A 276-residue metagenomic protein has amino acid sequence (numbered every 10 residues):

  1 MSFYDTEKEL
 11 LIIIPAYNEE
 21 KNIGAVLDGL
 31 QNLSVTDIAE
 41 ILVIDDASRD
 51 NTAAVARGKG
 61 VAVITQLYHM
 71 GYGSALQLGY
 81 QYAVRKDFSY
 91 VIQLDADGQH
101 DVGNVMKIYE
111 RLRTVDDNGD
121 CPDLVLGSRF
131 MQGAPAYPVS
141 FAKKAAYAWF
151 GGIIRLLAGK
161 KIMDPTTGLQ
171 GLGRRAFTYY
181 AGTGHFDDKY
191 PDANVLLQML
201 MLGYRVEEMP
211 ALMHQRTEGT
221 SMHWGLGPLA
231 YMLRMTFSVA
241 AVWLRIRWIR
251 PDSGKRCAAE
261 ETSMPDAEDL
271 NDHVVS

Functional and structural regions predicted by a protein language model:
M1-E9, G159, T183-S276: Hydrophobic helical membrane-anchoring modules
M1-G29: N-proximal low-complexity "stem/linker" segments adjacent to membrane-targeting elements
I14, I38-A47, L94: Short beta-strand/loop segment that forms part of the nucleotide-sugar
E19-N22, S48, D101: Donor nucleotide-sugar binding loop of glycosyltransferases
I23, L30, G79, D97 (+4 more regions): Residue-level signature of catalytic and energy-coupling elements of molecular machines, predominantly ATP/GTP-dependent
D28-I38: Short, acidic, metal-binding catalytic loop of nucleotide-sugar glycosyltransferases
D45-A53, G98: A conserved acidic beta->alpha catalytic loop
Q66-R85, Y90, V102-K189, R216-L226 (+2 more regions): Acceptor/aglycone-binding surface of glycosyltransferases and processive sugar-polymer synthases
